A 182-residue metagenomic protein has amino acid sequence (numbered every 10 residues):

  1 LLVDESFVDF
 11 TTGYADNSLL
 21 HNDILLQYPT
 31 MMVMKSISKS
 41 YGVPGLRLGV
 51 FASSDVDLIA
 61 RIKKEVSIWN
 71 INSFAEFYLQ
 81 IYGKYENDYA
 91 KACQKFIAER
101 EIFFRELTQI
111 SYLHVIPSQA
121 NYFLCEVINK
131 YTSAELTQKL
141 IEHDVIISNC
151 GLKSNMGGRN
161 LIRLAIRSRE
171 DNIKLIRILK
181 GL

Functional and structural regions predicted by a protein language model:
L1, E5-S40: Active-site pre-lysine segment of PLP-dependent enzymes
V3, I71, I147-N149: Hydrophobic residues in well-ordered beta-strands that form the structural core
T11, S54-D55, K84, I128 (+1 more regions): Residue-level recognition of strand-loop junctions within catalytic nucleotide-signaling folds
T30-Q109, L113-I116: PLP-dependent aminotransferase class I/II
R47, Q119-N121, G158-I162: Short amphipathic alpha-helical segments
F96-I97, I110-H143, I166: Conserved PLP-binding catalytic core of the aspartate aminotransferase-like
E142-H143, N155-L182: PLP-dependent enzyme catalytic core of the Aspartate aminotransferase-like
